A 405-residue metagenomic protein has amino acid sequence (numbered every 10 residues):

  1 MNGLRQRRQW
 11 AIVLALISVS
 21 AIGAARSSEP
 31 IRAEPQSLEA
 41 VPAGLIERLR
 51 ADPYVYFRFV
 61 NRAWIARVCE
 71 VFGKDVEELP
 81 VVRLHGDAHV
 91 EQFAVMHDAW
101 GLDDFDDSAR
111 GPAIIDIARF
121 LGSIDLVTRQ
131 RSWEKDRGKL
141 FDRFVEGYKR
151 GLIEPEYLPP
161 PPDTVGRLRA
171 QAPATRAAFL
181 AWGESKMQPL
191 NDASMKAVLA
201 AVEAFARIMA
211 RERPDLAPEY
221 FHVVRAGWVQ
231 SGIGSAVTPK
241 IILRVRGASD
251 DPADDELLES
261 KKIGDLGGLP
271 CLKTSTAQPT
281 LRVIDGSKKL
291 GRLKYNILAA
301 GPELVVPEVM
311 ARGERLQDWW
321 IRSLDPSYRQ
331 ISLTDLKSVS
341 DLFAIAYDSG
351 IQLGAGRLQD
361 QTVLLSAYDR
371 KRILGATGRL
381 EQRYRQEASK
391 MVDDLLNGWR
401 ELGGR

Functional and structural regions predicted by a protein language model:
N2-A11: Bacterial N-terminal signal peptides that target proteins for export
G3, E47, A177, K196 (+6 more regions): Polar/charged alpha-helical tracts
R5, G23-S27: Basic/polar N-terminal segments that are highly enriched at the extreme N-terminus, encompassing both cleavable
Q6, L16-S18, D192: Generic detector of low-complexity/intrinsically disordered segments and short hydrophobic N-terminal stretches
A11-A21: Bacterial N-terminal signal peptides
R26-G44, A51, V55-H85, V90-R169 (+1 more regions): Conserved ATP-binding subdomain of kinase catalytic cores across diverse folds
E154-I208: Sequence-structural signature of the catalytic-core scaffold of metal-dependent phosphohydrolases that act on
I208-A217: Conserved, charged/glycine-enriched, solvent-exposed linker/hinge segments that sit just outside catalytic
